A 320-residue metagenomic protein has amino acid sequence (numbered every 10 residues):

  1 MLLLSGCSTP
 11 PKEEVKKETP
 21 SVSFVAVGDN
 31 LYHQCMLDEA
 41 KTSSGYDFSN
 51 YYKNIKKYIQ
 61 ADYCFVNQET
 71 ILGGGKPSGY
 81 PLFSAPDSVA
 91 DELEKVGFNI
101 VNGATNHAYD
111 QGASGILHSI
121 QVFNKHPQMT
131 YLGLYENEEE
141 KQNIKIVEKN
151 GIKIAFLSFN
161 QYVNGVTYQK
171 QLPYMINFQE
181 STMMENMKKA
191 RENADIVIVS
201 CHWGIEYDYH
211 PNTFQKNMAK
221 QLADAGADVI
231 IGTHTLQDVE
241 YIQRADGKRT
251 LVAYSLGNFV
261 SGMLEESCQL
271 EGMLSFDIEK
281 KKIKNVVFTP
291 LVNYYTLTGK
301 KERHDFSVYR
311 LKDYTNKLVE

Functional and structural regions predicted by a protein language model:
L4-G6: C-terminal motif of bacterial Sec signal peptides marking the signal peptidase cleavage site
S8-E320: Acidic, metal/ion-coordinating pockets
